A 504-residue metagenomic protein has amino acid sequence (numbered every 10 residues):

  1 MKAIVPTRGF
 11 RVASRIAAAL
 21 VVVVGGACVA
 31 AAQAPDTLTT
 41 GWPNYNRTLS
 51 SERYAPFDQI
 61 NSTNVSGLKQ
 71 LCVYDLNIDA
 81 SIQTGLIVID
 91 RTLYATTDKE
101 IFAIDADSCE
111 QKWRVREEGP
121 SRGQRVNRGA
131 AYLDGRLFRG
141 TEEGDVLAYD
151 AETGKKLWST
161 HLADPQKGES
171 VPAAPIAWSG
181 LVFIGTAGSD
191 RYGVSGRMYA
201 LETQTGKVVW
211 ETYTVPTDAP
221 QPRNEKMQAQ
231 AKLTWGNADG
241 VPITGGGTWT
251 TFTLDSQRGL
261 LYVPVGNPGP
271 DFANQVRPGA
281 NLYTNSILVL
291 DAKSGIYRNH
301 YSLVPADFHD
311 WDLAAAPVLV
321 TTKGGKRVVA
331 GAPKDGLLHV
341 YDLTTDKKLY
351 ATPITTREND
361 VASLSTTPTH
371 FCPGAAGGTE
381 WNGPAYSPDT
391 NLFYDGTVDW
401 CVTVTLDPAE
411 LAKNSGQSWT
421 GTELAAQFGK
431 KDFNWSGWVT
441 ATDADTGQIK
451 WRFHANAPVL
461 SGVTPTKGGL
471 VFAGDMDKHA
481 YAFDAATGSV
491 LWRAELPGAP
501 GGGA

Functional and structural regions predicted by a protein language model:
K2-A18: Bacterial N-terminal signal peptides that target proteins for export
R15-A27: Bacterial N-terminal signal peptides
A30-A32: Boundary at the C-terminal end of the N-terminal hydrophobic targeting segment
A34-Q70, Q221-K226, F428: Blade/loop signatures of beta-propeller domains
T39-N46, D79-K99, R122-V146, S170-R191 (+8 more regions): Repeat-blade elements of multi-bladed beta-propeller folds
Y54, A95-T96, F102-A103: Extended, small/polar residue-biased N-terminal targeting/export presequences and adjacent propeptide/linker tracts
A55-I89, L93, E117-P120: Asp/Glu-centered strand-loop micro-motifs enriched in Gly/Pro and often flanked by an aromatic residue
T63-D75, I101-R122, L133, V146-Q166 (+7 more regions): Extracytoplasmic/lumenal domain signature
